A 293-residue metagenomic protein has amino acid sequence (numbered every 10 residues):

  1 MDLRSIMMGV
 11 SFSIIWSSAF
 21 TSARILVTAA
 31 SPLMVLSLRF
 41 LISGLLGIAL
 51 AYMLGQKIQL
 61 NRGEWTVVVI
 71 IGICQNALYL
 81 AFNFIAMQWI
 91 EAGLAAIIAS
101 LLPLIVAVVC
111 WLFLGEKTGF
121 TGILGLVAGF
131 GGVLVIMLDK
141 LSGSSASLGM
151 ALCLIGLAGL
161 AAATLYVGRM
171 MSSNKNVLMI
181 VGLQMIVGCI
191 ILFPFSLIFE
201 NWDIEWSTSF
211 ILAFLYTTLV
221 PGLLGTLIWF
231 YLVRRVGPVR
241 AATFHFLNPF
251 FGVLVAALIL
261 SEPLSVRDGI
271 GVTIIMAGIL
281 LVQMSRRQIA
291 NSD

Functional and structural regions predicted by a protein language model:
M1-S37, S142-R169, I190, S292-D293: Glycine-/small-residue-enriched transmembrane alpha-helix faces in small-molecule transporters and effluxers
S13, L36-L38, N76, L80 (+3 more regions): Helix-helix packing/entry segments at the starts of transmembrane helices
I15, A19-F20, I48-A99, V135 (+1 more regions): Specific transmembrane alpha-helical segments of multi-pass solute transporters/efflux pumps, especially DMT/EamA
S17, T21, I48, G72-A77 (+7 more regions): Hydrophobic/small/kink-forming positions within alpha-helical transmembrane segments of polytopic membrane proteins
S18, S22-I25, A29, S43-L60 (+4 more regions): Membrane-interface helix-cap regions at the ends of transmembrane helices in multi-pass membrane proteins
L26, V35, R39, A86 (+5 more regions): Hydrophobic/aromatic residues within transmembrane alpha-helices of multi-pass small-molecule transporters
G47, L101, V109, T118-D139 (+5 more regions): Hydrophobic transmembrane alpha-helices of multi-pass small-molecule transport proteins
G47, V106-V108, G143-E200, F214 (+2 more regions): Transmembrane alpha-helical segments that form core, pore/gating elements of small-molecule transporters/exporters
